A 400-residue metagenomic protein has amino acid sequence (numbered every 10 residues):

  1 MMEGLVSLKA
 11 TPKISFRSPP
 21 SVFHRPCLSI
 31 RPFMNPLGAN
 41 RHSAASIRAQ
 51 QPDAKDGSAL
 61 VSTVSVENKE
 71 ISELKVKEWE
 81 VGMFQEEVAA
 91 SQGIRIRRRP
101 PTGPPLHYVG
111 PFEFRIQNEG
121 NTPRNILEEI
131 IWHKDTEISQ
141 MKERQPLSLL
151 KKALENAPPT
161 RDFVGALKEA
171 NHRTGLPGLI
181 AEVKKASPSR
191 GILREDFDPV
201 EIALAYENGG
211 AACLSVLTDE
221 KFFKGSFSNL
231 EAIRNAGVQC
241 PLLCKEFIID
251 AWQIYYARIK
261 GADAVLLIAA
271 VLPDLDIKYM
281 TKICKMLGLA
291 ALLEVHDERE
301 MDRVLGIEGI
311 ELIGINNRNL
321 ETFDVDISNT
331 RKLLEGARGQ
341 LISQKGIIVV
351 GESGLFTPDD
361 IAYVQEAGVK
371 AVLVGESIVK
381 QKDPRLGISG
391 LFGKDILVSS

Functional and structural regions predicted by a protein language model:
M1-A59: N-terminal chloroplast transit peptides
A45, D53-F197: An N-cap/entry alpha-helix motif that binds or orients negatively charged groups
I71-E73, V88, R98-P101, I249-G261 (+3 more regions): Catalytic cores of alpha/beta
P105, I327-G336, Q365, I378-S400: C-terminal helical cap(s) of enzyme catalytic domains, especially alpha/beta-barrels
I116-Q117, L179-V200, Q239-I249, A269 (+2 more regions): Active-site mouth loops of central-metabolism enzymes
I130, A181, Y206, L214 (+6 more regions): Conserved, mostly hydrophobic/aromatic
V216, Y256-D276, G314-F323, G354 (+1 more regions): Glycine-rich phosphate-binding active-site loops on the catalytic face of alpha/beta enzymes
F227-G237, A251-I254, L272-Y279, H296-L312 (+2 more regions): Short loop-to-alpha-helix "cap/lid" segments that border enzyme active sites across diverse enzyme classes
